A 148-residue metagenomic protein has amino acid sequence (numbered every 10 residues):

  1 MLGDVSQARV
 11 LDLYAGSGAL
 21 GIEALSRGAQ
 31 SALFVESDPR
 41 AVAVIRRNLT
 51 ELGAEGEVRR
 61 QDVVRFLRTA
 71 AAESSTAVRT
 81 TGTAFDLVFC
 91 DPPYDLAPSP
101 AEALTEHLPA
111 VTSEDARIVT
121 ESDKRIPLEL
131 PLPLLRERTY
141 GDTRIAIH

Functional and structural regions predicted by a protein language model:
M1-H148: Class I S-adenosyl-L-methionine-dependent methyltransferase catalytic core
